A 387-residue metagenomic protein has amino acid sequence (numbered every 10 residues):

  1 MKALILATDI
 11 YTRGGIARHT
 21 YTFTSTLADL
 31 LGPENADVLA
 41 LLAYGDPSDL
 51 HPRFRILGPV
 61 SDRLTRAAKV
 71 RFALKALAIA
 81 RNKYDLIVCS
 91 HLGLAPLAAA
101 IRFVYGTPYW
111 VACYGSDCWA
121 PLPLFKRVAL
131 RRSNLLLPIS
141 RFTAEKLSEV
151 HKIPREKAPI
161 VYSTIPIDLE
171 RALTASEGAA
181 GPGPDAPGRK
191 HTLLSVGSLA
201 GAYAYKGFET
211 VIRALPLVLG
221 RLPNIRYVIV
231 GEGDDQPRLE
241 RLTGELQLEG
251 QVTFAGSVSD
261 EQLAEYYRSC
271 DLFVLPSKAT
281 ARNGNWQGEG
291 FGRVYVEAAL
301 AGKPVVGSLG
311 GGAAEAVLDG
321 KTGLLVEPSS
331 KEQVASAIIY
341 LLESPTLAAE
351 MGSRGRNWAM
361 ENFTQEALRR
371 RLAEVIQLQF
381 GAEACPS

Functional and structural regions predicted by a protein language model:
L6-R13, A17-A68: N-terminal strand-loop element at the rim of the active site of nucleotide-sugar-dependent glycosyltransferases
C89-A95: Short His-centered aromatic/hydrophobic patch
F142, T164: Carbohydrate-associated surface elements
P184-K206, I212-P216: Conserved donor-binding/catalytic core segment of Leloir-type glycosyltransferases
V230, P237-A264, L272: Nucleotide-activated donor-binding/catalytic signature segment of Leloir-type glycosyltransferases, i.e., the conserved
Q251, S257, R268-W286, K303: Acidic donor-binding loop of glycosyltransferase active sites
Y295-L300, P304-G307, V317: Short hydrophobic beta-strand element within catalytic cores of glycosyltransferases and related nucleotide-activated
L318-G320, L324-K331, Y340-P345: Conserved acidic donor-binding segment of nucleotide-sugar-dependent glycosyltransferases
